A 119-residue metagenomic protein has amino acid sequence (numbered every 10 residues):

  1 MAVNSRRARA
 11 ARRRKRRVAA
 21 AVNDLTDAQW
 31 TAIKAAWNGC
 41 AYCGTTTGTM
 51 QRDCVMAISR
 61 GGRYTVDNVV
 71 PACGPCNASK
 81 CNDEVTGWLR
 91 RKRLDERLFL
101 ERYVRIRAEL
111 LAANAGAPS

Functional and structural regions predicted by a protein language model:
A2-G39, L98-R107, L111-N114: Short, charged surface segments at domain edges that flank catalytic/cofactor-binding sites
G39-G74, K80-K92: Histidine-centered nuclease catalytic patch
D67, A78-S119: A detector for short metal-coordination/catalytic motifs
